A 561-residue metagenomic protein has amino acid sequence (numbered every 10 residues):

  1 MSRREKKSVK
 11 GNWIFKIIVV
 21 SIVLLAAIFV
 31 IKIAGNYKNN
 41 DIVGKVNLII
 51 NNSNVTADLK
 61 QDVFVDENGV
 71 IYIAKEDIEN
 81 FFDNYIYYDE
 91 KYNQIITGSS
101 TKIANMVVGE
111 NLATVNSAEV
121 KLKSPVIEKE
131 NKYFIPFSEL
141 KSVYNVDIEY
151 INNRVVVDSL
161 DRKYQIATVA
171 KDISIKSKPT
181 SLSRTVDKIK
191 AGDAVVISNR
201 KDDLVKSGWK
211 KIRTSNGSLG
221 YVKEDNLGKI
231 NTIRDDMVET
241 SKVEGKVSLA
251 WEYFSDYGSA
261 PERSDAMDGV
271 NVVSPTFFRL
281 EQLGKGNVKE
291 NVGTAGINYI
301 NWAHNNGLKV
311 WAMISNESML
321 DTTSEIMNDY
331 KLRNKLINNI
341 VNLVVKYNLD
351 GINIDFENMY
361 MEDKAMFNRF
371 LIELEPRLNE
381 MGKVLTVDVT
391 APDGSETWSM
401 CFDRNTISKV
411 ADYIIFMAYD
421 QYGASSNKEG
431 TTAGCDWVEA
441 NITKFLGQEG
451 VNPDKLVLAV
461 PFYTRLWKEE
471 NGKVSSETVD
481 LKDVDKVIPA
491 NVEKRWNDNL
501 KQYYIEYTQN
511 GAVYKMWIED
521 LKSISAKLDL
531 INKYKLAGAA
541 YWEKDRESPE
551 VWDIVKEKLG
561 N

Functional and structural regions predicted by a protein language model:
S2-D203, G228, I233-T240: Primary recognition of N-terminal secretory signal peptides and signal-anchoring hydrophobic helices
T97, G192, S207-T214, V222: SH3/SH3-like beta-barrel fold
N231-N339: Glycan-recognition patch characteristic of GH18 chitinases/ENGases and related GlcNAc/peptidoglycan-binding proteins
E252-D268, N328-K346, E396-R404, E519-N532: Short, acidic/polar
V273, I354, I414, L458 (+2 more regions): Conserved, mostly hydrophobic/aromatic
L283-T294, N338, M361-P489: Substrate-binding surface in catalytic domains of secreted glycosidases
V460-K527, L559-N561: Glycan-binding loop/region signatures in secreted carbohydrate-active enzymes
K527-N561: Acidic/aromatic/glycine-rich contiguous surface patches that form carbohydrate-binding/processing clefts and analogous
